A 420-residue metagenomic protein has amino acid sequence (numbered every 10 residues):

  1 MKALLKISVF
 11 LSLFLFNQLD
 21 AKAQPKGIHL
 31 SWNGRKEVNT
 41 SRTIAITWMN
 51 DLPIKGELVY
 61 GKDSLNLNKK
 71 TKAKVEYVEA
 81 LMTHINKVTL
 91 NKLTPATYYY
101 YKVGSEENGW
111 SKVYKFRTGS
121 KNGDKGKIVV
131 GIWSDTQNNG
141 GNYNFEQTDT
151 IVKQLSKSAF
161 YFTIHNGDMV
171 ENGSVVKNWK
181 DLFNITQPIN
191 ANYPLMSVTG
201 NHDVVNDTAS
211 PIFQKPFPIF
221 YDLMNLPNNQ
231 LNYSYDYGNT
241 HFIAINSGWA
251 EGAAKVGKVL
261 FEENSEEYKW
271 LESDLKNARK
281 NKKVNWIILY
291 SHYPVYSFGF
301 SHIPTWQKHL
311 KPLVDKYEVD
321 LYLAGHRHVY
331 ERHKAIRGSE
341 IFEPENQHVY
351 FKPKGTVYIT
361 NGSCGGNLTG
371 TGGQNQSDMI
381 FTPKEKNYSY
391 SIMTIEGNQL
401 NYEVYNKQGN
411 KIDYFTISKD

Functional and structural regions predicted by a protein language model:
M1-P25: Bacterial Sec-dependent N-terminal signal peptides
L19-I132, Q137, S156-K157, E396 (+1 more regions): Acidic, histidine-bearing metal-coordination/catalytic regions of metal-dependent phosphoesterases
S64-L81, V129-D149, G173, P211 (+4 more regions): Acidic/histidine-rich helix-loop elements that form or flank divalent-metal/phosphate-binding sites at the catalytic
Y98-R117, K177-N281, H309, K334-G362 (+2 more regions): Extended active-site neighborhood of metal-dependent phosphoesterases/phosphodiesterases
G126-G140, N239-A250, I288-H292, V357-G362: Active-site-proximal beta-strand elements of phosphoester/diester hydrolases
G131-S134, T163-D168, P194-N201, I288-S291 (+2 more regions): Active-site neighborhood of phospho(di)ester-bond hydrolases with catalytic His/Asp-centered motifs
F145-D207, K316: Core catalytic region of metal-dependent phosphoesterases/phosphodiesterases, especially metallo-beta-lactamase-like
K255-E262, N281-Y322, E340-E343: Active-site-proximal segments of metal-dependent phosphoesterases and phosphodiesterases across multiple
